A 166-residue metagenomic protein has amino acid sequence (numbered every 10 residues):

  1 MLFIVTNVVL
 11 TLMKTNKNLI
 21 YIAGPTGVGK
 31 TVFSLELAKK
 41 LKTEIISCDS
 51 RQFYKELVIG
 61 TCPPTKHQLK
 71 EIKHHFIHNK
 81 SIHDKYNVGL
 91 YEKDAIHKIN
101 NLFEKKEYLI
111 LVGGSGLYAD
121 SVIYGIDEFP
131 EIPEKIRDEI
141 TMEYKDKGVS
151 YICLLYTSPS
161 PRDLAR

Functional and structural regions predicted by a protein language model:
L2-S158, R162: Phosphate/pyrophosphate-binding catalytic cores of soluble transferases and nucleic-acid-acting enzymes
A165-R166: N-terminal low-complexity segments that are often proline-rich with Ser/Thr-Pro
